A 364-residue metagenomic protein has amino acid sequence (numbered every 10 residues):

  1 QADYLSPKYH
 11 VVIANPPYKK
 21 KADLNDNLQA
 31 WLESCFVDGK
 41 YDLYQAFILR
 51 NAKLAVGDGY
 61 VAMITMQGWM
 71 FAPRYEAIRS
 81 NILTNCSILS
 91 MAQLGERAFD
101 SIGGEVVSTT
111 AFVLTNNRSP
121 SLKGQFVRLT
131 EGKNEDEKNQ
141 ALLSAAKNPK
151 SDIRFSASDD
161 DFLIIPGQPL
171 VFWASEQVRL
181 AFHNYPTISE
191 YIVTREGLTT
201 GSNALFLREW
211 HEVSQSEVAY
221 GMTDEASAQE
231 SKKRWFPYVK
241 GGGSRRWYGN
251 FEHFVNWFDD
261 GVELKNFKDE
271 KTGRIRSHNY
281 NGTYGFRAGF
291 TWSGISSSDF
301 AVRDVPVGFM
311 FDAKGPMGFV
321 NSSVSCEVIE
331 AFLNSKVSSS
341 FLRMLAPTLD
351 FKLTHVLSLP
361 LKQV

Functional and structural regions predicted by a protein language model:
D3-S231, W247-N250, D260-G261, N266-K268 (+6 more regions): Signature of N6-adenine DNA methyltransferases within the class I
V239, T283-A301, F311, V328-R343: Short Ser/Thr-interspersed hydrophobic loop/turn segments at strand-loop and sheet-helix junctions that line or gate
G242, I275, S293, P316-G318: Extended Lys/Arg-rich polyanion-binding regions
W257: Short cysteine/histidine-rich metal-coordination sites, predominantly Zn2+-binding motifs
L264-I275, N279: Acidic, glycine-rich two-metal-ion catalytic cores of nucleic acid-processing enzymes
